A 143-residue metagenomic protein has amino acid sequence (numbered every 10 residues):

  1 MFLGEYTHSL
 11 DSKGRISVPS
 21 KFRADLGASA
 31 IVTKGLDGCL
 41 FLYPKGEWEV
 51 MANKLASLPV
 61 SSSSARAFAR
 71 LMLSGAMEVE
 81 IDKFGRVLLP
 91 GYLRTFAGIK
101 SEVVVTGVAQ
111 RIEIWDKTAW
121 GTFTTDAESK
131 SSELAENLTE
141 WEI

Functional and structural regions predicted by a protein language model:
M1-T7, S12, F22-V79, K83 (+1 more regions): Flexible "stalk/tail and boundary" regions
